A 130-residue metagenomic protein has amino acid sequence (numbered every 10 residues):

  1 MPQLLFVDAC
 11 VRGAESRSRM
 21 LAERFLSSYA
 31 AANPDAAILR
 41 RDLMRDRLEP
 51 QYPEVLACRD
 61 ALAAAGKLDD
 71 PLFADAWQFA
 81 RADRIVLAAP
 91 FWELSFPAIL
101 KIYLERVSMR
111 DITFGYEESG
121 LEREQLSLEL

Functional and structural regions predicted by a protein language model:
M1-I112: N-terminal beta1-alpha1-beta2 submodule of the flavodoxin-like/Rossmannoid cofactor-binding fold
G115-L130: Short, glycine-/small-residue-rich phosphate/pyrophosphate-handling segment
